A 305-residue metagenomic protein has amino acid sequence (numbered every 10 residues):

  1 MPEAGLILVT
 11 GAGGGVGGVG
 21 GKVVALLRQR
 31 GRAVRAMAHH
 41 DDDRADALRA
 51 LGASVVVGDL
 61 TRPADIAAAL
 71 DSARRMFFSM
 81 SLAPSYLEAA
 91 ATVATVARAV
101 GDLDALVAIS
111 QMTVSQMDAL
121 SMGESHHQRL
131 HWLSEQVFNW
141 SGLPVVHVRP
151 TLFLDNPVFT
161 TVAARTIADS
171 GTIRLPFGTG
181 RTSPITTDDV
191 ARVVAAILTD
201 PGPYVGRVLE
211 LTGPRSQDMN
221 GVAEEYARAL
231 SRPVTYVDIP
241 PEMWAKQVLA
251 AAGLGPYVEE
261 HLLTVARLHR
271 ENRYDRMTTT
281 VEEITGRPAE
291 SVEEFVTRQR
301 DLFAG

Functional and structural regions predicted by a protein language model:
P2-A47, T61-A64, A68-D71, L82-A91 (+3 more regions): Oxidoreductase cofactor-interface core, primarily capturing Rossmann-like NAD(P)-dependent enzymes
R49-T61: Rossmann-fold cofactor-recognition segment
V194, L198, Y226, A266 (+1 more regions): Hydrophobic "lid"/C-terminal helical patch of Rossmann-like NAD(P)-dependent dehydrogenase/epimerase domains
E225-N272: Terminal hydrophobic/aromatic helix or amphipathic segment near a protein terminus
T280, T285-G305: Amphipathic terminal alpha-helices
